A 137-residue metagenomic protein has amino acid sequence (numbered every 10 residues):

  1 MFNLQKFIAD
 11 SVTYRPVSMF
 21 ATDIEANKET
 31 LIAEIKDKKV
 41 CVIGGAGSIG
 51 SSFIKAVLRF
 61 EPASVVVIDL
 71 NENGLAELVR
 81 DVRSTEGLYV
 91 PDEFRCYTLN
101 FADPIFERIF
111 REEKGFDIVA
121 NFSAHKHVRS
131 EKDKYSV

Functional and structural regions predicted by a protein language model:
M1-K39: Non-catalytic terminal and boundary segments that flank Rossmann-like NAD(P)-dependent oxidoreductase
T22, G44, N100: Conserved phosphate-coordination/catalytic loops
I32, K39-F60: N-terminal Rossmann NAD(P)H-binding glycine-rich loop of SDR-like oxidoreductase domains
G50, L75, P104-F106: Short, well-ordered alpha-helical microsegments
A56-V67, R83, Y89-V90, L99-V137: NAD(P)H-binding glycine-rich loop region in Rossmannoid oxidoreductase-like domains and their noncatalytic homologs
D69-G74: Helix N-cap at the beta1-alpha1 junction of Rossmann-like dinucleotide-binding domains, i.e., the first residues
L78-V79: Conserved SAM-binding loop
